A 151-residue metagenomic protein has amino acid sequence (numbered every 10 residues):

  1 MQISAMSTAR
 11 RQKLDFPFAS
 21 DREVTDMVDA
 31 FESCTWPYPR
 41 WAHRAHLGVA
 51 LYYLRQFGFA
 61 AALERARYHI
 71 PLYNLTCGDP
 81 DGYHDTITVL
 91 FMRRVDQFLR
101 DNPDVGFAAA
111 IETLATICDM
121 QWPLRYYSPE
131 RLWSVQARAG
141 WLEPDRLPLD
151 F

Functional and structural regions predicted by a protein language model:
Q2-S33: Intrinsically disordered, low-complexity serine/threonine- and proline-rich regulatory segments
F18-D21, S33-V105: Conserved, aromatic- and glycine-enriched, well-ordered alpha/beta core segments that occur as contiguous structural
V24, D29, C34, A45-H46 (+4 more regions): Short linear sequence motifs
A30, T35-R40, L72, Q121 (+2 more regions): Residue-level preference for alpha-helix termini and adjacent loops
H84-F151: A charged, amphipathic interaction segment
